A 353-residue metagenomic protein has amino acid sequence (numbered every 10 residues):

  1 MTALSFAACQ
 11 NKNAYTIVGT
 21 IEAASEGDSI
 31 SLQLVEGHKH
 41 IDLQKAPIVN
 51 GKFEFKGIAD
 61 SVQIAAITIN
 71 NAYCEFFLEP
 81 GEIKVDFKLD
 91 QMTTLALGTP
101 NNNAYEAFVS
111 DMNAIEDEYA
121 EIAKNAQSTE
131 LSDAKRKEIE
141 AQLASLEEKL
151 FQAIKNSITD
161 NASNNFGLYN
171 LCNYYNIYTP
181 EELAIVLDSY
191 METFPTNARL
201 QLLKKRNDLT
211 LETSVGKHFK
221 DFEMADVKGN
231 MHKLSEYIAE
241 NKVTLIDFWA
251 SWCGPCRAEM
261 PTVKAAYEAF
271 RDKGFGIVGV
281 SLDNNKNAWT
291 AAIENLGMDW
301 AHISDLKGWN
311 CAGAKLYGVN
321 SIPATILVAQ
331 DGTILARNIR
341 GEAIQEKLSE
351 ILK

Functional and structural regions predicted by a protein language model:
C9-Q152: A non-transmembrane, solvent-exposed segment enriched in polar/low-complexity residues
Y73, V85, T94, R136-E140 (+1 more regions): N-terminal targeting signals for export/organelle localization
E223-T244: A short beta-strand-turn-helix
K242, F248-A265: Conserved redox-active cysteine motifs that mediate thiol-disulfide chemistry, especially di-cysteine Cys-X(1-2)-Cys
A258-L296, G308-K315, E346: Structural microenvironment flanking redox-active thiols in thiol-disulfide oxidoreductases
M298, D305-L352: Thiol/disulfide oxidoreductase modules built on the thioredoxin-like
